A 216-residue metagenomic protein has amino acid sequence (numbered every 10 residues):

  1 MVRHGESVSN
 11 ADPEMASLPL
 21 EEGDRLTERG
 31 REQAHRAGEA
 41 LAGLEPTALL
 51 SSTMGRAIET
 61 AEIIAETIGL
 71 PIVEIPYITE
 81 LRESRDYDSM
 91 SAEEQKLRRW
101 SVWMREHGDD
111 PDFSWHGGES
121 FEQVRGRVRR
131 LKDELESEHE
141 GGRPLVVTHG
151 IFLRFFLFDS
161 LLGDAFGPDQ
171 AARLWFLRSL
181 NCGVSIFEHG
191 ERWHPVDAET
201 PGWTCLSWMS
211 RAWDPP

Functional and structural regions predicted by a protein language model:
M1-P46, E62, E66-L70, D88 (+1 more regions): An N-terminal RHG(E/S)-centered segment typical of histidine phosphatases
H35-G108, L180-N181: Phosphate-coordination/substrate-recognition cap region in phosphate-metabolizing enzymes
A40-G43, T67, E134, E138 (+1 more regions): Active-site catalytic microenvironments for nucleophilic, acid-base chemistry
S51-S52, G126, V147-T148: Short beta-strand scaffold positions
V73, L81-E94, F158-P216: Acidic, low-complexity terminal tails and accessory targeting/binding regions of phosphate-metabolizing enzymes
S101-Q123: Short glycine/proline- and acidic residue-enriched helix-loop micro-motifs that form flexible lids or anion-recognition
L135, E140-G150: Generic beta-sheet signal
